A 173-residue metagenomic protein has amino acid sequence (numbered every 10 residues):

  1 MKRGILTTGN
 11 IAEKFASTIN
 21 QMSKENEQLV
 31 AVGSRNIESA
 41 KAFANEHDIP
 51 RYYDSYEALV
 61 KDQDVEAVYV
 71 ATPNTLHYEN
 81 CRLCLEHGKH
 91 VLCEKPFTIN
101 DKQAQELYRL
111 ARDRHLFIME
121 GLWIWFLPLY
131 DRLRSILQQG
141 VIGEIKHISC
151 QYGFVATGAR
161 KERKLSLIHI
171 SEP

Functional and structural regions predicted by a protein language model:
M1-H47: N-terminal Rossmann-like dinucleotide-binding module
T7-A16, V60-V68, L116: A broad helix-preferring feature
A40, N80, L107, L133 (+1 more regions): Aromatic/hydrophobic pocket-lining residues that form π-stacking "cages" and hydrophobic walls in ligand
P50-S55: Conserved SAM-binding strand-loop segment of SAM-dependent methyltransferases
Y56-L59, F97-I99: Short, acidic/turn-prone active-site loops that include or flank metal/cofactor- and phosphate-binding residues
A67, P73-N74, Y78-W125, G140: Beta-strand-loop-alpha-helix segment that lines the small-molecule cofactor/substrate pocket of alpha/beta enzymes
I124-S171: Predominantly a Rossmann-like dinucleotide-binding segment in NAD(P)-dependent oxidoreductases
